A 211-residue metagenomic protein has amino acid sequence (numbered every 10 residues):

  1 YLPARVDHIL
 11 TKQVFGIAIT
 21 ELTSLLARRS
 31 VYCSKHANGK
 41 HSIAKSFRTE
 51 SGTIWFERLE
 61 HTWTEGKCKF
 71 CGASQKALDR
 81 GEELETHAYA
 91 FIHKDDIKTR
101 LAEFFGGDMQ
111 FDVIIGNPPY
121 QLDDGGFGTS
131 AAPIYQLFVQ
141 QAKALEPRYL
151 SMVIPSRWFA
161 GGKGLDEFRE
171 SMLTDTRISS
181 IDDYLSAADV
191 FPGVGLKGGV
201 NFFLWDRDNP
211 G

Functional and structural regions predicted by a protein language model:
Y1-I181, S186-V190, G199, D208-P210: SAM-dependent methyltransferase catalytic region
